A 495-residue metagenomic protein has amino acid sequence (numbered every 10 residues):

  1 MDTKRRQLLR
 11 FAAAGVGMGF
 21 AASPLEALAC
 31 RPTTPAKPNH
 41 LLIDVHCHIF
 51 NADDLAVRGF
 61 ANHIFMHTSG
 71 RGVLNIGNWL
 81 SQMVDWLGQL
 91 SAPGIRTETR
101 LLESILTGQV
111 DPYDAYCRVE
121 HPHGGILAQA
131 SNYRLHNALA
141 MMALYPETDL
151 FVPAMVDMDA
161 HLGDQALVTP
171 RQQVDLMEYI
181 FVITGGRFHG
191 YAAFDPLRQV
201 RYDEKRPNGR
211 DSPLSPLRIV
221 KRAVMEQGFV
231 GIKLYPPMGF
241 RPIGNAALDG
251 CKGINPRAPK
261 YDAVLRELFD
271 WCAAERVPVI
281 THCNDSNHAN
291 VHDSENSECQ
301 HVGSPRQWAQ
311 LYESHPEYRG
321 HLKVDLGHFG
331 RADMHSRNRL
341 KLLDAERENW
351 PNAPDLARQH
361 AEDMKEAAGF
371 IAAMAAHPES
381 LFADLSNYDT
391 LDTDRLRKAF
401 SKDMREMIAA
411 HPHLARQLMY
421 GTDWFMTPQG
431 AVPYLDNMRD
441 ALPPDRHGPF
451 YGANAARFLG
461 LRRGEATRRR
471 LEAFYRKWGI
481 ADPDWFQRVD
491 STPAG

Functional and structural regions predicted by a protein language model:
T3-L41, V45, V57-Y116, P122 (+6 more regions): Mid-to-C-terminal alpha-helical segments outside catalytic/metal-binding sites
L42-D54, I280-N284, L326: Histidine-centered catalytic micro-motifs
I43-V45, A154, Y191-A193, K233 (+3 more regions): Active-site neighborhood of phospho(di)ester-bond hydrolases with catalytic His/Asp-centered motifs
H48-F50, Y235-P237, N284-S286, G330 (+2 more regions): Catalytic metal-binding/acid-base residues of hydrolase active sites
R58, F65-H67, A246-M419: Catalytic pocket-lining loop regions of alpha/beta-barrel enzymes, especially the amidohydrolase/enolase/GH5 lineages
Q109-A140, Q165-I180, R206-K221, I254-L268 (+4 more regions): Well-ordered, non-membrane alpha-helical segments in soluble/globular domains
L139-P146, V174-R187, R218-G228, A274 (+3 more regions): Acidic (Asp/Glu)-rich catalytic clusters
E147-G303: Active-site gating/metal-coordination segments in enzymes
